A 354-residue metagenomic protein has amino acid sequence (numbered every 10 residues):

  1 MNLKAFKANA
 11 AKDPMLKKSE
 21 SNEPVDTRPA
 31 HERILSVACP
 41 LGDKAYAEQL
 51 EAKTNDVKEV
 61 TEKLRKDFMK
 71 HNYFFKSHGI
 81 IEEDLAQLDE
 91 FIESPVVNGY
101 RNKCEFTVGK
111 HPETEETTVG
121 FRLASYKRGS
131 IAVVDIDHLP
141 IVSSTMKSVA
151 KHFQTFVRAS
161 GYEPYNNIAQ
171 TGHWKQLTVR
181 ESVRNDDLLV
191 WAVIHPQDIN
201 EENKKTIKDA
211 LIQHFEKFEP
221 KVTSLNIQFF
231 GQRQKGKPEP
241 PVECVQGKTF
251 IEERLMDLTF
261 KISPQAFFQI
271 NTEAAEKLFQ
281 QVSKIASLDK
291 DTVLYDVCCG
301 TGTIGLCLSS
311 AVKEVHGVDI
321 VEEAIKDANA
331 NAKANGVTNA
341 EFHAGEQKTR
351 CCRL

Functional and structural regions predicted by a protein language model:
M1-S36: Intrinsic disorder/low-complexity signal
K4, I199-L354: Rossmann-like S-adenosyl-L-methionine
D26-N166, R184: Extended interfacial segments that mediate partner engagement and assembly in macromolecular machines
N102, L188, D291-T292: Nucleotide donor/acceptor-binding cores
C104, L177, N271: Residue-level signature of catalytic and energy-coupling elements of molecular machines, predominantly ATP/GTP-dependent
G129-I168, H173-K175, P196-R233: Internal alpha/beta scaffold segment
T171-N185: Short edge beta-strands and adjacent turn/loop segments
V179, D186-P196, T259-S263: Short, aliphatic-rich beta-strand segments
